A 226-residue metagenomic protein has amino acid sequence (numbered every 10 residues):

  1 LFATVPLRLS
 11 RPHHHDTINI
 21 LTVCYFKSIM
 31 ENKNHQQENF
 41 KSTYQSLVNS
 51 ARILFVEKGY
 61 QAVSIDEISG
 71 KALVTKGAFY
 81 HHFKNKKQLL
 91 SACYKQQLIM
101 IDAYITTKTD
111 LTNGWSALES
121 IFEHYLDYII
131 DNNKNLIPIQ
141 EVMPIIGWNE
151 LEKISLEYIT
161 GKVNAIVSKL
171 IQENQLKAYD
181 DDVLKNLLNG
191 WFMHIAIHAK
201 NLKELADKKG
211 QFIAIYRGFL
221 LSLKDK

Functional and structural regions predicted by a protein language model:
R11-K58, A62-V74, Q88: Basic, helix-initiating cap at the start of DNA-binding domains
L73-F83: Short hydrophobic/aromatic patch on the recognition helix
L90-Q97, Y104: Alpha-helical DNA-contacting segments of helix-turn-helix folds
A92, T106-D131, K185-L188: Hydrophobic alpha-helical connector segments
I99, W148-E173, D182-N186, G210 (+1 more regions): Amphipathic alpha-helical packing segments from all-alpha helical-bundle domains
H124-Y125, K177-H198, Q211-F219: Hydrophobic alpha-helical segments that form the core of small-molecule binding pockets and/or dimer interfaces
I129-N149, I197: Amphipathic alpha-helical segments used for helix-helix packing
